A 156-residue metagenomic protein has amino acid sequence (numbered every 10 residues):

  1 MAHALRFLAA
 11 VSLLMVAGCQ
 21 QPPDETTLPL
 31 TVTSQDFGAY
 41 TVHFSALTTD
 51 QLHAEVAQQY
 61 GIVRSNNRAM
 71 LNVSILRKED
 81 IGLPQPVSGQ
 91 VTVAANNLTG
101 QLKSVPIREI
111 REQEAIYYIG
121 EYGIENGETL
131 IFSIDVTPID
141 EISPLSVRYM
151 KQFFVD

Functional and structural regions predicted by a protein language model:
M1-L8: Bacterial N-terminal signal peptides that target proteins for export
M15-G18: C-terminal motif of bacterial Sec signal peptides marking the signal peptidase cleavage site
Q20-P23: Bacterial signal peptide processing site
Q35-S65: Post-signal-peptide N-terminal segment of Sec-exported extracytoplasmic proteins
V56-R68, G82-P84, G123: Short, solvent-exposed beta-strand/turn "edge" segments of beta-rich domains on protein surfaces
R68-E79: Beta-strand-rich structural segments
R108-S133: Short, solvent-exposed, Trp/other aromatic-anchored flexible loops in extracytoplasmic proteins
P138-L145: Short acidic/polar inter-strand loop motif in beta-rich domains
